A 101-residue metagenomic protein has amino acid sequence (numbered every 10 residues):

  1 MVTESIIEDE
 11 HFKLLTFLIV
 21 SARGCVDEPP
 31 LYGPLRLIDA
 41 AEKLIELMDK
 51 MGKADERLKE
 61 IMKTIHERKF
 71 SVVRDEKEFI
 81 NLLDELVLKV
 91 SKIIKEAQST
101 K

Functional and structural regions predicted by a protein language model:
M1-Y32, V87-Q98: Short terminal alpha-helical segments
T3, L15-L18, A22, E42 (+3 more regions): Generic alpha-helix detector with strongest preference for long hydrophobic helices that associate with membranes
S5, D9, G52, V73 (+2 more regions): Charge-dense, low-complexity intrinsically disordered segments
I6-I7, I19, I38, I45 (+4 more regions): Weak global preference for isoleucine
E10-L14, G33, L37, R57 (+2 more regions): Residue-level detector of well-ordered alpha-helical segments, enriched for hydrophobic/aromatic packing positions
R23-H66: Amphipathic alpha-helical interaction modules
I65-K101: Amphipathic alpha-helical binding modules
